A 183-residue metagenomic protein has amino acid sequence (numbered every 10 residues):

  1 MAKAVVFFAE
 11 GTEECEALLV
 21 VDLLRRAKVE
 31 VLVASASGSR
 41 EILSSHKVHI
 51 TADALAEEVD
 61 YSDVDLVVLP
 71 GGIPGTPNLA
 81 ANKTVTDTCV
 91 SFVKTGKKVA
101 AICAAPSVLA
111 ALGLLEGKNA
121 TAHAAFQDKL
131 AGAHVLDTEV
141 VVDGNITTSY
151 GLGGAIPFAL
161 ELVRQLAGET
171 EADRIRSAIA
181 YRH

Functional and structural regions predicted by a protein language model:
K3-T12, R26-S35, D53-H183: Active-site-adjacent pocket-lining segments in enzyme domains
T12-A17, E41: Short N-terminal binding/cap micro-motifs at the start of the first secondary-structure element
L18, S35-G38: Short glycine/proline-centered loop/turn elements that form peptide/ligand docking sites
L23: Rossmann-fold NAD(P)-dependent oxidoreductase module
R40-S44, E139-V142: Short acidic-hydrophobic surface loop/beta-edge motif
E41-D53: A cross-family phosphate/adenosyl-ligand binding-site feature
